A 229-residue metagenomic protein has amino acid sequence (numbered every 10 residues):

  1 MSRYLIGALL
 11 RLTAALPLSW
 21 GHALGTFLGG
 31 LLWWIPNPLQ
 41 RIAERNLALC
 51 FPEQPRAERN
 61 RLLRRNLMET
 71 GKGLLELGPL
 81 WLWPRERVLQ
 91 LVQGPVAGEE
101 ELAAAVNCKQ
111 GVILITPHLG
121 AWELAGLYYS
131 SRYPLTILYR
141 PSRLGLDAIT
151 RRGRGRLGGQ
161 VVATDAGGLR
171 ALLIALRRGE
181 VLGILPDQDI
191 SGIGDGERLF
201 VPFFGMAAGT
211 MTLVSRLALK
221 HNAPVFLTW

Functional and structural regions predicted by a protein language model:
M1-T116, L146-R152, R156-G158: Membrane-anchoring hydrophobic helices of lipid-metabolizing enzymes
L28, L32, E123, P186 (+1 more regions): Short, flexible micro-motifs
W83, C108-A166, A171, G192-A207: Catalytic core of membrane glycerolipid acyltransferases/transacylases, capturing the structured, soluble-facing
P134-T136, A166-W229: Membrane-associated lipid acylation/remodeling enzymes share a hydrophobic transmembrane-juxtamembrane segment
